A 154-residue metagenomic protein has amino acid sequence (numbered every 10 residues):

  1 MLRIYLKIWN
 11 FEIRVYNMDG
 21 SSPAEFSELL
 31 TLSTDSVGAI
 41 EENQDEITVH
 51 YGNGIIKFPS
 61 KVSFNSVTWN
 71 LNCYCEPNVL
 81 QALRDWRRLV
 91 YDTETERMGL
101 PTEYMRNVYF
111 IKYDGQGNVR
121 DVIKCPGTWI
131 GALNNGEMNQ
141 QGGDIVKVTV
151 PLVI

Functional and structural regions predicted by a protein language model:
M1-I154: Glycine-rich, low-complexity intrinsically disordered segments
